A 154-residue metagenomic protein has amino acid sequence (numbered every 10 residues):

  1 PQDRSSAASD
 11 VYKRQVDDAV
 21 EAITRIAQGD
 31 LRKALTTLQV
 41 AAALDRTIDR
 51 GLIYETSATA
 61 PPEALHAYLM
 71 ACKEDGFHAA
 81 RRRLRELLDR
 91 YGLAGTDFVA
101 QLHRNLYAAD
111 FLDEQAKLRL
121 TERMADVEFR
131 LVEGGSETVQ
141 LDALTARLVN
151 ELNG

Functional and structural regions predicted by a protein language model:
P1-A8, Y12: Single conserved hydrophobic/aromatic residue that forms the stacking wall/gate of nucleotide- or nucleobase-binding
R4, I48-I53, T96-V99: Short acidic alpha-helical/loop segments enriched in Asp/Glu that coordinate divalent cations
R4, V16-A19, A34, P61-A64 (+4 more regions): N-terminal alpha-helical segment
K13-D17, L31-L35, L44-G51, E63 (+2 more regions): Short, structured loop/turn "capping" segments at alpha-beta junctions
D18-L31, I53-T59, L69-K73, L87-D89 (+1 more regions): A short helix-loop-helix "switch/interaction" segment in the helical subdomain of ASCE P-loop NTPases
V20, L38-L65, A116-L120: Conserved C-terminal helix/linker of AAA+ ATPases
E21-I26, R32-L44, L69-M70, R82-R85 (+1 more regions): C-terminal helical "lid" of AAA+/P-loop NTPase domains
Y68-G154: Helix-rich C-terminal "collar"/helical-bundle subdomain used as an assembly and partner-interaction module in RFC-like
